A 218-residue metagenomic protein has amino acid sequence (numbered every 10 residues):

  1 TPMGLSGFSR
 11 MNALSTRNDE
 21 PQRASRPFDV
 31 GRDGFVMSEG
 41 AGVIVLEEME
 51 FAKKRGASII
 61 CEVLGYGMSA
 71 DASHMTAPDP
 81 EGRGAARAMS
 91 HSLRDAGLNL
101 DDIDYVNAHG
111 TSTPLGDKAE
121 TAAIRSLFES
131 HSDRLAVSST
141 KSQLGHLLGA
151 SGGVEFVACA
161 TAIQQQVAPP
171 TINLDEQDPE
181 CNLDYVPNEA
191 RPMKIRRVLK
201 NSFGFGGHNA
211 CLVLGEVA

Functional and structural regions predicted by a protein language model:
T1-F51, S151-A218: Conserved beta-strand-centric core segments of catalytic alpha/beta enzyme folds
P2-G7, L100-K118, E155: Conserved beta-ketoacyl condensing-enzyme motif
R17-D19, A24, G84-A88, A123-V137: Gly/Ser/Thr-rich active-site loops/lids in small-molecule metabolic enzymes that frequently grip phosphoryl groups
D19-A96, Y105: Condensing-enzyme catalytic core mediating Claisen C-C bond formation in acyl metabolism
G56, A96-N99, F128-D133: Short helix-capping segments at alpha-helix termini
S58-Y66, D101-A108, L135-K141, P170-Q177: Beta-strand segments within the central parallel beta-sheet cores of soluble alpha/beta enzyme folds
S73-A85, T111-F128, L147-V154: Short glycine/threonine-rich loop-to-helix capping motif typified by GTGT followed within a few residues by an Asp-Pro
A88-A96, A123, L127, C159 (+1 more regions): Stable alpha-helical structural segments in soluble proteins, enriched in small hydrophobic residues
